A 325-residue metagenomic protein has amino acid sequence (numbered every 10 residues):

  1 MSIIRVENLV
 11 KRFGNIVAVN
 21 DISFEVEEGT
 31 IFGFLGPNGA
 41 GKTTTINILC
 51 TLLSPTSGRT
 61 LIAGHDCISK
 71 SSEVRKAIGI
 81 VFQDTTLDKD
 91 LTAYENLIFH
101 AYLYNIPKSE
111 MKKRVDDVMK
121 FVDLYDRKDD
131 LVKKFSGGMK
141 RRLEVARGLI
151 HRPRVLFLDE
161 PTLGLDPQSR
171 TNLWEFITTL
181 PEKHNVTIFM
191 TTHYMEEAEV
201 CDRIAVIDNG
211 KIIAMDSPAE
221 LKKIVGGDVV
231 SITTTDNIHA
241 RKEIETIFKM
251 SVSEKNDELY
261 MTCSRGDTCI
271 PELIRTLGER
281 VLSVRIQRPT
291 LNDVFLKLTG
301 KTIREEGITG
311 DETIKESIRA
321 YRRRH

Functional and structural regions predicted by a protein language model:
I98, Y102, S109-R127: Conserved ABC ATPase "signature" region
R152: Conserved catalytic motifs of ABC-family nucleotide-binding domains
L156-D159: Catalytic Walker B motif of ABC-type/P-loop ATPase nucleotide-binding domains
M215-D216: ABC ATPase "signature
V229-T302: Short, charged/small-residue-rich alpha-helical element at the C-terminal edge of ABC transporter nucleotide-binding
